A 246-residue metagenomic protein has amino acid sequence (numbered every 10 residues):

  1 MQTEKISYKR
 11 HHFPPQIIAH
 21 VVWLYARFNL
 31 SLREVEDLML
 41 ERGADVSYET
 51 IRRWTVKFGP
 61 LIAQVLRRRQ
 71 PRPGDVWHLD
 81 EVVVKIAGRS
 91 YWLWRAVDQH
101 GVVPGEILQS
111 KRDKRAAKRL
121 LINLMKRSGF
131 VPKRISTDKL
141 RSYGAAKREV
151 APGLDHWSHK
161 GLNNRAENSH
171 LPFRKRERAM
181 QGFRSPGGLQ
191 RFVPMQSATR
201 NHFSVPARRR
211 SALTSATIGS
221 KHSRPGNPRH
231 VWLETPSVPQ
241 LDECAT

Functional and structural regions predicted by a protein language model:
H12, R53, K57, E106-G129: Active-site beta-loop-alpha junctions of metal-dependent nucleic acid enzymes, especially the RNase H-like/DDE
V21, V35, I51, D80 (+7 more regions): Mobile genetic element proteins and their domesticated derivatives, centered on retroelements and DNA transposons
S31-A44: DNA-recognition alpha helix
D45, R53-D75: Short, basic alpha-helical nucleic acid-contact segments in DNA-binding proteins and DNA transaction factors
P73-I86: Two-metal-ion RNase H-like nuclease active-site motif
P132-Y143, K160: Acidic/histidine-rich, metal-coordinating catalytic segments
H159-K175, R184-L189: RNase H-like two-metal-ion nuclease catalytic core shared by retroviral integrases and related mobile-element nucleases
A179, Q190-T246: C-terminal domain-tail junction helix/linker
